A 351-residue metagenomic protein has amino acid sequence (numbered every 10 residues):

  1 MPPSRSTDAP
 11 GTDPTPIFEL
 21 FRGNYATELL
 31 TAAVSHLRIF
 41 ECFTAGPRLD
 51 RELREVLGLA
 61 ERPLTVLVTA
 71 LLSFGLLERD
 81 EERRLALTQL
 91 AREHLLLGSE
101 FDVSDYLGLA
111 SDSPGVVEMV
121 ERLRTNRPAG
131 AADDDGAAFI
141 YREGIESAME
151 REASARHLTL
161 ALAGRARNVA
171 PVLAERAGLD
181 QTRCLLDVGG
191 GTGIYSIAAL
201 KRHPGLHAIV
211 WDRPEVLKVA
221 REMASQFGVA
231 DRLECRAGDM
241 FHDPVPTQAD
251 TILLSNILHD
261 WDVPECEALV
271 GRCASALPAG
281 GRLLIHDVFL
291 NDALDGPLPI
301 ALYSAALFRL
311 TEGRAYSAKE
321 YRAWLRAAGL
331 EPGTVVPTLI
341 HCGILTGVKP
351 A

Functional and structural regions predicted by a protein language model:
P2-E81, L90, L179, C184-A351: Alpha-helical subdomain
T15-H36, E41-C42, P47, V56 (+1 more regions): Conserved Class I S-adenosyl-L-methionine-dependent methyltransferase catalytic core
